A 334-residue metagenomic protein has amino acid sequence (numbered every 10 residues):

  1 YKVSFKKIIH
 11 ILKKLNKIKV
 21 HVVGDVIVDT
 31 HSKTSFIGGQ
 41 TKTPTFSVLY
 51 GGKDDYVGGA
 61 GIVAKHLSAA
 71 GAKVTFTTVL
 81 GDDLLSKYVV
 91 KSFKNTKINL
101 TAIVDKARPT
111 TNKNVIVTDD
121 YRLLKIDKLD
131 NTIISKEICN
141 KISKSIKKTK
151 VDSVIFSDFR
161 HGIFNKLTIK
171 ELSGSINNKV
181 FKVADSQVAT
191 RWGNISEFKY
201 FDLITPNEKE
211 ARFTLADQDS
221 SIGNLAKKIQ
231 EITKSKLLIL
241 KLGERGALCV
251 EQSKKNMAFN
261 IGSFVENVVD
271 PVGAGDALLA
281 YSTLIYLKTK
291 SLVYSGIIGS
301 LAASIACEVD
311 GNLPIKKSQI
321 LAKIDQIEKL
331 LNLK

Functional and structural regions predicted by a protein language model:
Y1-I11: Flexible inter-domain linker/hinge segments
K17-V20, V28-I155, S173, N178 (+1 more regions): Conserved N-terminal subdomain of the carbohydrate kinase-like
D25-V26, F159, A277: Active-site metal-binding loops of divalent metal-dependent hydrolases
G38-L49, L203-N207, M257-F264: Short glycine/proline- and charge-enriched loop/turn segments that cap or connect secondary-structure elements
L85, P109, H161, S186-W192: Short acidic loop-to-helix transition motifs that present clustered carboxylates
V151-N165: Short acidic, glycine-rich surface-loop motifs adjacent to enzyme active sites
S153, K166-A258: Conserved phosphate/ATP/ADP-binding segment of small-molecule kinases
K234-K236, F264-E328: Conserved post-catalytic alpha-helical subdomain immediately downstream of the catalytic base and nucleotide-binding
